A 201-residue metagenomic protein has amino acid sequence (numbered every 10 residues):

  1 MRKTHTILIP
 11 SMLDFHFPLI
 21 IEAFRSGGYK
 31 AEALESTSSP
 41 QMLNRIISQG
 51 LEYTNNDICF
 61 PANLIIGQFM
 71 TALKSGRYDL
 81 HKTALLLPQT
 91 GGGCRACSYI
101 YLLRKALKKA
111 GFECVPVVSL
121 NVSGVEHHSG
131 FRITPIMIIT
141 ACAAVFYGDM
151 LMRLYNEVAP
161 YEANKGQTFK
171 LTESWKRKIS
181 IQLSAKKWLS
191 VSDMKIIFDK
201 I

Functional and structural regions predicted by a protein language model:
M1-I201: An N-terminal assembly and electron-transfer interface module characteristic of large anaerobic redox and radical
